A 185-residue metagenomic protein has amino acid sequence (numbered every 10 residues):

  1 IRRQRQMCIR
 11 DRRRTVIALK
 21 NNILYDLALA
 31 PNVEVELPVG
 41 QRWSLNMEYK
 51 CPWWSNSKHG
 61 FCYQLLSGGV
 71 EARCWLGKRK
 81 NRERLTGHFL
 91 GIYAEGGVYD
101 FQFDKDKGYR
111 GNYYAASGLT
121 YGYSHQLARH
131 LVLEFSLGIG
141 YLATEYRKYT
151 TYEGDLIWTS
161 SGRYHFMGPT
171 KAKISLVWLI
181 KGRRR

Functional and structural regions predicted by a protein language model:
I1, T15-I17, L27-P31, C62-G68 (+3 more regions): Residues that define the transmembrane beta-barrel architecture of outer-membrane proteins
I1-I9: Single conserved hydrophobic/aromatic residue that forms the stacking wall/gate of nucleotide- or nucleobase-binding
D11-T15, R42, G77-G87, Q126-L133 (+1 more regions): Short loop/turn motifs that connect adjacent beta-strands in outer-membrane beta-barrel proteins
A18-D100: Glycine- and aromatic-enriched membrane insertion/assembly motifs of diderm outer-membrane and organelle channel
N22, Y49-L65, V98-Y114, T144-E153 (+1 more regions): Extracellular/periplasm-exposed beta-strand and loop segments of Gram-negative cell-envelope proteins, dominated by
Y25, L37, C74-L76, Y123-H125 (+2 more regions): Residue-level signature of outer-membrane beta-barrel architecture
V33, V70, L119-Y121, L137 (+1 more regions): Membrane-embedded beta-strands of outer-membrane beta-barrel proteins, especially the hydrophobic/small aromatic
G69-W75, F166-R185: Outer-membrane beta-barrel "beta-signal"
